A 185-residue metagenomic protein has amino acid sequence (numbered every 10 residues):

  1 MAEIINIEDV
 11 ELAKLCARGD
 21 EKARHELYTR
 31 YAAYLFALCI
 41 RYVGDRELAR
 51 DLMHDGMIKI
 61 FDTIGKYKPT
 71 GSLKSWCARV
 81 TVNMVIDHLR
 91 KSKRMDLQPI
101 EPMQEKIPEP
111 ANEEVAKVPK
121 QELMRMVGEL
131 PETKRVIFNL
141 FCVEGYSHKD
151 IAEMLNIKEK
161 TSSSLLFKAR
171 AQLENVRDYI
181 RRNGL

Functional and structural regions predicted by a protein language model:
I5-N6, M95-K120: Internal acidic/polar
E11-C16, E122-P131: Short amphipathic alpha-helical boundary/capping segments
A13-L35: A short, charge-rich alpha-helical start-of-domain segment used by transcription regulators
C16, L35, C39, A49-I60 (+3 more regions): Short, small-hydrophobic-rich alpha-helical interface motif
A17-R18, R41, H54-S72, K91-S92: Sigma70-family region 2
Y28-R46, T63, V127, Q172 (+1 more regions): Amphipathic, Lys/Arg- and hydrophobic-enriched alpha-helical face
G65-P69, R79-P99, K168: Arg/Lys-rich amphipathic alpha helix in sigma70-family domain 2
V82, I86, K134, V143 (+1 more regions): DNA-recognition helix of helix-turn-helix
